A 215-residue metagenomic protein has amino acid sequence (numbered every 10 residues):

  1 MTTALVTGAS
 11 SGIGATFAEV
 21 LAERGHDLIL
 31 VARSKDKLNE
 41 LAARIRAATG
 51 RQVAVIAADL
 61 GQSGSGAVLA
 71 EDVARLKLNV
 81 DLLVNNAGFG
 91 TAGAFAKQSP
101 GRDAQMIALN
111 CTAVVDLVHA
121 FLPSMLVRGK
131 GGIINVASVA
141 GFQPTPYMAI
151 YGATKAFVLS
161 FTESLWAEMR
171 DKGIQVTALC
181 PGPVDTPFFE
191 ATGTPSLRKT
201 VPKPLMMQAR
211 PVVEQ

Functional and structural regions predicted by a protein language model:
S10-G12: Conserved glycine-rich cofactor-binding loop
R24-L41: Conserved glycine-rich Rossmann-like NAD(P)H-binding loop of the short-chain dehydrogenase/reductase
N86-T91: Conserved NAD(P)H cofactor-binding loop of Rossmann-fold oxidoreductase domains
A94-I107: Substrate-binding pocket helix/loop in short-chain dehydrogenase/reductase
V118, T154: Active-site helix of classical SDR
S138: Residue(s) in the substrate-gating loop at a strand-loop-helix junction that position the organic substrate next
W166-Q215: SDR active-site lid
